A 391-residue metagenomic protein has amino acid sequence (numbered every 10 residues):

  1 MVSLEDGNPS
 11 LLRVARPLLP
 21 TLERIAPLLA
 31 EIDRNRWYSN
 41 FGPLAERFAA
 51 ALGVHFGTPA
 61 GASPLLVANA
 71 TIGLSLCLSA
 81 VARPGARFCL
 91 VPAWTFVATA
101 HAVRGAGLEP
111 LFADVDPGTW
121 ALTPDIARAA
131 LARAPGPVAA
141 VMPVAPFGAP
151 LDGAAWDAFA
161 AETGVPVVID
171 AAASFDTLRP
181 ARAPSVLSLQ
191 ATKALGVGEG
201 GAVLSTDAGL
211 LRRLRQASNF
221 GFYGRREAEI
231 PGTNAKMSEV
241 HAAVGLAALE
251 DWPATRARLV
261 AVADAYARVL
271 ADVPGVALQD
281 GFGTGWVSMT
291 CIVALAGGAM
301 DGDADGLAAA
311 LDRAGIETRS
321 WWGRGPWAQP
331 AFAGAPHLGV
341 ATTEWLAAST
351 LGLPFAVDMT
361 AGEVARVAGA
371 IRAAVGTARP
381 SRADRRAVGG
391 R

Functional and structural regions predicted by a protein language model:
M1-S39, P354: N-terminal "arm"/small-domain region of PLP-dependent enzymes with the aminotransferase-like
L11, E46-A50, H55-A62, D125 (+5 more regions): PLP-dependent aminotransferase class I/II
W37, F41-F88, A102-R104, F112-D114: Phosphate-binding glycine-rich loop
S75-R133, D303, A310-L311: Conserved PLP-anchoring active-site segment centered on the Schiff-base-forming lysine
H101-V103, F159, V240: Hydrophobic/aromatic ligand-binding patch that stacks against planar heteroaromatic rings of cofactors or nucleotides
A106, E162-T163, A314: Helix C-cap/helix->beta junction micro-motif
G118-V197, L204, G352: Active-site phosphate-binding strand-loop segment of PLP-dependent enzymes
